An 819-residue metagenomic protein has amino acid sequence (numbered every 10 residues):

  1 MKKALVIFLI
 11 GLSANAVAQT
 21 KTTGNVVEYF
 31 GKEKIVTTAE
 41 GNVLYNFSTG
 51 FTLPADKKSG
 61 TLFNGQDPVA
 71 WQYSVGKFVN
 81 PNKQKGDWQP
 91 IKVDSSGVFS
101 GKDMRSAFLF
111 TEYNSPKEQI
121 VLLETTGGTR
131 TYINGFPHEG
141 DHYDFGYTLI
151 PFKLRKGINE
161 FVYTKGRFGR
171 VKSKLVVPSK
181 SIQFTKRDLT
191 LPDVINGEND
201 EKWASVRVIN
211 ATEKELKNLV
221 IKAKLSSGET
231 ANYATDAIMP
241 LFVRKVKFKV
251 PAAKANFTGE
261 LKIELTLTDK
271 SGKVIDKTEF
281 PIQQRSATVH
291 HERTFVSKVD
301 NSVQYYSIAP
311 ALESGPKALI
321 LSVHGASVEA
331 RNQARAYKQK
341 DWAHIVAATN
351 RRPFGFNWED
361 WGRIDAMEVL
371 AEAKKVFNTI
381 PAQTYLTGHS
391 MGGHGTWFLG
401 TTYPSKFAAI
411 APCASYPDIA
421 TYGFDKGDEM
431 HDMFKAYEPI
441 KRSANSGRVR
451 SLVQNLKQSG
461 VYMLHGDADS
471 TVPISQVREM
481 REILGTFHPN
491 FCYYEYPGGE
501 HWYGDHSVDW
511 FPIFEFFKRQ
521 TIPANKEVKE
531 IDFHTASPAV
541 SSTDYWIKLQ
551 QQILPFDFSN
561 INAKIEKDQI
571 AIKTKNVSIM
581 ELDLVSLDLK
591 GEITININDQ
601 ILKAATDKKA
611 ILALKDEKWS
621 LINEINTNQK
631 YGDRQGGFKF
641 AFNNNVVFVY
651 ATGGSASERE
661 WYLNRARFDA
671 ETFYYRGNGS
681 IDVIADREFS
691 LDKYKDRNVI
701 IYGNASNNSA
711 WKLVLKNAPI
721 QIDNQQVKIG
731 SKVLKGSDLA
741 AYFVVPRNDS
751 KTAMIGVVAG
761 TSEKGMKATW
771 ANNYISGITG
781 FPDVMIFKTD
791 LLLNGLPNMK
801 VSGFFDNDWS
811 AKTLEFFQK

Functional and structural regions predicted by a protein language model:
Q19-V98, Y163-D193, Y306-S307: Accessory carbohydrate-binding/adhesion or oligomerization-edge regions at the termini of glycan-active proteins
S115-Y132, F161: Aromatic-lined ligand-binding clefts that engage carbohydrates, nucleic acids, or primary amines
R130-P178, F242-K247, H501, K608-L612 (+1 more regions): Beta-strand-rich ligand-recognition modules
L189-I195, S227-S314, G636: A domain-start/cap signature at the N-terminus of enzymes
S314, E359-M391, T401-F407, N455: Gly/Ser-rich "nucleophile elbow"/oxyanion-hole loop immediately N-terminal to the catalytic nucleophile in hydrolases
P316-A326: Short beta-strand element of the alpha/beta-hydrolase
G427-W502, F511-K518: The feature captures the conserved acid-bearing segment of alpha/beta-hydrolase catalytic domains
A571, E581-V585, L589-K819: Solvent-exposed alpha-helical segments and adjacent loops that form catalytic or protein-interaction surfaces
